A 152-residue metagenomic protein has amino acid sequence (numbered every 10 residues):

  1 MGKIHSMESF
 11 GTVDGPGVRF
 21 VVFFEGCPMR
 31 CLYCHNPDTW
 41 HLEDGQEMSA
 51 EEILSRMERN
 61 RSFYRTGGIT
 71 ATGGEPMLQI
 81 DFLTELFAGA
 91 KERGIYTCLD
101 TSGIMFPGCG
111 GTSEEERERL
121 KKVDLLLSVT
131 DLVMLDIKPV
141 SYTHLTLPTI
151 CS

Functional and structural regions predicted by a protein language model:
M1-P16, L54, N60: Auxiliary Fe-S-binding modules of radical SAM enzymes
S6, T12-M48: Canonical Radical SAM [4Fe-4S] cluster-binding loop centered on the CxxxCxxC motif and its immediate flanking residues
V18, N36-S128: Conserved Radical SAM active-site core
L32-N36, Y64, K138-S141: Short, basic/glycine-rich phosphate-binding loops at helix/coil junctions that contact nucleotide phosphates
P76, Y96, L135-D136, P148: Short, proline-centered helix/strand-breaking motifs
T130-V140: Non-cysteine beta-strand/loop elements that form the S-adenosyl-L-methionine
T143-T149: Conserved small/polar residues in nucleotide/adenosyl-binding loops
S152: Glycine-rich S-adenosyl-L-methionine
